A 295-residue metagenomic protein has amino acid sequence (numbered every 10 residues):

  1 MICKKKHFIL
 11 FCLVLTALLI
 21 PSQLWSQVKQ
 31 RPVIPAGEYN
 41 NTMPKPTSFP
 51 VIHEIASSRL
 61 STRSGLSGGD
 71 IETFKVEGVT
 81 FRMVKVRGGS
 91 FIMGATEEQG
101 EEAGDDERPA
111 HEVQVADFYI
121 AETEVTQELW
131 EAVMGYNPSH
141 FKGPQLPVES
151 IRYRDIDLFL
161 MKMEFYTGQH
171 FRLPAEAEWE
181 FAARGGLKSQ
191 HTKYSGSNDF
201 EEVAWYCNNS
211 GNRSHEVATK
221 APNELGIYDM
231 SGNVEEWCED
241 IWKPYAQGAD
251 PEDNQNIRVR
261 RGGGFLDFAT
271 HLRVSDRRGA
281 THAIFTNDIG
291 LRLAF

Functional and structural regions predicted by a protein language model:
I2-F11: Bacterial N-terminal signal peptides that target proteins for export
I9-L10, L24-A177, I257, D276-F295: Extended beta-strand/loop cores of jelly-roll/beta-sandwich
F11-L19: Bacterial N-terminal signal peptides
I92, E97, S139-K142, P147-D276 (+1 more regions): Functional-site microenvironments in short loops/helix caps that host divalent-cation chemistry
